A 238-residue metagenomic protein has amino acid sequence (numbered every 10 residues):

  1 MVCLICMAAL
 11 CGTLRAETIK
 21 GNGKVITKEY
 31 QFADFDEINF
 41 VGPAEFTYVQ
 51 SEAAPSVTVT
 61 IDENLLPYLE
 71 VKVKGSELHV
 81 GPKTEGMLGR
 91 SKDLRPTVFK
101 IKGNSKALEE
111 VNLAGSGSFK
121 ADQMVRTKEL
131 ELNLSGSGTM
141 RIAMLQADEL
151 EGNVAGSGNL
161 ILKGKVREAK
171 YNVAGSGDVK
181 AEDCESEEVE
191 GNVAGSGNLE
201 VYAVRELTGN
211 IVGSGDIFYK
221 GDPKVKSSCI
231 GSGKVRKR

Functional and structural regions predicted by a protein language model:
M1-R238: Intrinsically disordered, low-complexity terminal regions
